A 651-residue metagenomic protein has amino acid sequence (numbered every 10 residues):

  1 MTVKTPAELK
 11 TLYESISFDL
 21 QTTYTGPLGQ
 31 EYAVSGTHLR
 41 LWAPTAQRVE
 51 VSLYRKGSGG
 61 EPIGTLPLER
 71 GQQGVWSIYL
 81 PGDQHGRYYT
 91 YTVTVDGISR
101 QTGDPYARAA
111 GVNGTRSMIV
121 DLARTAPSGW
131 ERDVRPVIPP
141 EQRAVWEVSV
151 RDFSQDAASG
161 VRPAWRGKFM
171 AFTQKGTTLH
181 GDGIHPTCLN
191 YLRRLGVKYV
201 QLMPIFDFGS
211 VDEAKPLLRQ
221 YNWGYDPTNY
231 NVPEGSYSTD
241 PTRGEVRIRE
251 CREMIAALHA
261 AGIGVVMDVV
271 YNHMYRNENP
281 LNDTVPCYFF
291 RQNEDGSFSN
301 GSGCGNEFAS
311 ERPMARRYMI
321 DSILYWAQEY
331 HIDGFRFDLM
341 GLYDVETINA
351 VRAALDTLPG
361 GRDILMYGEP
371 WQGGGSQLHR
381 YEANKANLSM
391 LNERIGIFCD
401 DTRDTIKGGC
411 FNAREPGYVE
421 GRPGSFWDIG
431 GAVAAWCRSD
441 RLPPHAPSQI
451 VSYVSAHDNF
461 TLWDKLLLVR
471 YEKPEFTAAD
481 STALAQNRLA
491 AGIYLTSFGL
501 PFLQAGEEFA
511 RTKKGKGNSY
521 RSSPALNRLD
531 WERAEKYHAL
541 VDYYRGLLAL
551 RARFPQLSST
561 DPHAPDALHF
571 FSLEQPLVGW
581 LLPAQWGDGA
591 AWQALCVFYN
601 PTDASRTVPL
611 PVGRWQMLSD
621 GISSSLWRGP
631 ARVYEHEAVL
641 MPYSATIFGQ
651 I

Functional and structural regions predicted by a protein language model:
M1-V34, G71-Q174: The feature marks proteins involved in alpha-glucan
S35-L39: Structural beta-strand segments of beta-rich domains
L41, Y91, V148, L202 (+8 more regions): Conserved, mostly hydrophobic/aromatic
A43, H85-R87, P630-I651: C-terminal beta-strand-rich structural cap/linker in extracellular carbohydrate-active enzymes
I63-R70, L218-Y225, L339-P444, E507-G546 (+1 more regions): Active-site-proximal helices and loops of the catalytic beta/alpha 8
A109-A158, I397-S481: Glycine-rich phosphate/pyrophosphate-binding loop and adjacent beta-alpha nucleotide/cofactor-binding cores
R151-Y330, L339-P359, L365, S376-Q377: Substrate-binding/active-site clefts of carbohydrate-active enzymes
P444-Q616: Loop/helix patches that line or flank the sugar-binding groove of alpha-linked glycan CAZymes
